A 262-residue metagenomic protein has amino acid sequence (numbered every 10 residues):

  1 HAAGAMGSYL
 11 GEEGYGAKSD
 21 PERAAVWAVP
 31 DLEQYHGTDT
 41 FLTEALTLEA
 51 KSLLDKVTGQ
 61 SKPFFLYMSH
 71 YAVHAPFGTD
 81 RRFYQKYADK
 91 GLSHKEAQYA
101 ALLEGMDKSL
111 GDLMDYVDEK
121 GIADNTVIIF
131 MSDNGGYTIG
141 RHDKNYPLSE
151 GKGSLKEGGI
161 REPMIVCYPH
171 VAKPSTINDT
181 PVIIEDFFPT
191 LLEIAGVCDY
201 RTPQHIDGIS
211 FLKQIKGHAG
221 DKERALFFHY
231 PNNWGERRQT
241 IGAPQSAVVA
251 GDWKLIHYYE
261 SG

Functional and structural regions predicted by a protein language model:
H1, G136-L155, A172-T176, T180 (+2 more regions): C-terminal cap/loop subdomain of S1 sulfatases and analogous C-terminal strand-loop tails that border
H1-P63, H70-T79, G262: Formylglycine-dependent
A24-Y35, K86-K95, C167-V171: Short glycine/proline-rich turn/loop motifs
F41, A45-T58, Q85-T126, I194: A long, amphipathic alpha-helix that forms part of the scaffold/cap immediately adjacent to metal-dependent active
A50-Q98, Y137-T138, N145-Y146: Active-site His/acidic residue clusters
G59-L66, I122-I128, R161-E162, G220-R224 (+1 more regions): Loop/turn elements at helix/coil->beta-strand transitions in domains of secreted/extracellular proteins
P63-F64, S69-H70, G105-H142: Metal-dependent active-site segment of extracytoplasmic phospho-/sulfohydrolases and closely related
